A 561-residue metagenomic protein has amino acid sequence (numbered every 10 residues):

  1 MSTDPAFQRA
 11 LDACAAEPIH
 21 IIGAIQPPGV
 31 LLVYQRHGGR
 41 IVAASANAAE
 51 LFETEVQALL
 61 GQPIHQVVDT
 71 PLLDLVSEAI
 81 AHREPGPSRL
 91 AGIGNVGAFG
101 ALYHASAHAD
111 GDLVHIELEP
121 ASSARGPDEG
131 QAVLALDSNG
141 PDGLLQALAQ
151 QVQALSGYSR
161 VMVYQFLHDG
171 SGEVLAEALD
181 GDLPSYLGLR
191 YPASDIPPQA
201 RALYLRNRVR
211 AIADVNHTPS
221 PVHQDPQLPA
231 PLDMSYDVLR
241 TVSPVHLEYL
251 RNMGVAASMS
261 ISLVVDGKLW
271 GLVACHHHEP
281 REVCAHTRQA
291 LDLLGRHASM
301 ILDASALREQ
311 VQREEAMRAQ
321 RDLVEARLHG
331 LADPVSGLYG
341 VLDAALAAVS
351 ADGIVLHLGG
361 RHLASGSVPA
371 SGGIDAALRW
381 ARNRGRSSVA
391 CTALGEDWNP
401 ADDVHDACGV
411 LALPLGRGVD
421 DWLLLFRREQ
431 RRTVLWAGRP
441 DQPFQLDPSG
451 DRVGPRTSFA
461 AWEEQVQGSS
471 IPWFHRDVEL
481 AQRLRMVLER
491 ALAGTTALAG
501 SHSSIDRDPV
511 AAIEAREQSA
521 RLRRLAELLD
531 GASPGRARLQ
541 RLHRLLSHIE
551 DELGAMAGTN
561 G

Functional and structural regions predicted by a protein language model:
M1-A15, R321-P334, G340-F459, P472: Terminal helices and disordered tails flanking the catalytic cores of nucleotide-processing hydrolases
I21, G29, L136-M162, F166-L167 (+2 more regions): Signal-transducing coiled-coil/dimerization helices and immediately adjacent hinge/linker segments that couple sensory
I25-R125, S159, G170-E173, E177 (+6 more regions): Sensory/regulatory domains in signal-transduction proteins
H108-R125, R206-Q224: Conserved oxyanion/phosphate-binding beta-strand-loop segments in alpha/beta enzyme cores
D128-L134, L228-L232, M317-E325: Bateman (tandem CBS) regulatory domains
F166-V222, H357-R379, S387: GAF sensory/regulatory domain recognition with acknowledged cross-activation on helical regulatory dimers
R208-G254: Active-site-adjacent "gating/activation" loops or surface patches in catalytic cores
D237-T241, H276-D292, L424-F426, Q430-L480 (+1 more regions): Regulatory loop-to-helix N-cap segments in sensory/regulatory domains that couple ligand/signal detection
